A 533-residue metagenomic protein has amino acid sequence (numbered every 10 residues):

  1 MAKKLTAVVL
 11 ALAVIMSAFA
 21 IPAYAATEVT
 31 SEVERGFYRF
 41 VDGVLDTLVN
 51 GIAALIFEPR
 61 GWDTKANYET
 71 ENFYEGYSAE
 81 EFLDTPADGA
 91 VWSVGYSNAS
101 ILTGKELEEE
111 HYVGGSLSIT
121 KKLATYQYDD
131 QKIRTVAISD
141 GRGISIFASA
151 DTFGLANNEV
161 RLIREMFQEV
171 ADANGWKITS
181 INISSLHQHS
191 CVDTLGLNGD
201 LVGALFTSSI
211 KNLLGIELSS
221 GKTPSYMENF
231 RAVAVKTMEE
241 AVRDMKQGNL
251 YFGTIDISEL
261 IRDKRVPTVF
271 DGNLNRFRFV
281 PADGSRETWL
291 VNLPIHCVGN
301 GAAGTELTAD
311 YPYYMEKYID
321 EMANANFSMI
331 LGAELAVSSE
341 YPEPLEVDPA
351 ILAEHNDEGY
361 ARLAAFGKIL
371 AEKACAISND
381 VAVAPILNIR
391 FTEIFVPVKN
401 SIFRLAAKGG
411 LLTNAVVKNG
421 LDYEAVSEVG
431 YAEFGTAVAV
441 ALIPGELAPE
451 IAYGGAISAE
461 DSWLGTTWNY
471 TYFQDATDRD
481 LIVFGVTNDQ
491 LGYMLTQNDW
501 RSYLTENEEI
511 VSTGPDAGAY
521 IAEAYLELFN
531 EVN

Functional and structural regions predicted by a protein language model:
M1-A2, A23: Acidic/polar alpha-helix N-cap and adjacent early helical turns within long charge-rich amphipathic helices/linkers
A2-K3, D478: Generic cytosolic/nucleocytoplasmic N-terminal low-complexity/intrinsically disordered segments
K3-A18: Sec-dependent N-terminal signal peptides
V8-V9, P22, V192: Intrinsically disordered, low-complexity segments enriched in polar/charged small residues
M16-E28: Sec-dependent signal peptide cleavage junction
T27-S184, Q188-A365, A371, S378 (+1 more regions): Conserved beta-alpha junction segments in alpha/beta enzyme cores
